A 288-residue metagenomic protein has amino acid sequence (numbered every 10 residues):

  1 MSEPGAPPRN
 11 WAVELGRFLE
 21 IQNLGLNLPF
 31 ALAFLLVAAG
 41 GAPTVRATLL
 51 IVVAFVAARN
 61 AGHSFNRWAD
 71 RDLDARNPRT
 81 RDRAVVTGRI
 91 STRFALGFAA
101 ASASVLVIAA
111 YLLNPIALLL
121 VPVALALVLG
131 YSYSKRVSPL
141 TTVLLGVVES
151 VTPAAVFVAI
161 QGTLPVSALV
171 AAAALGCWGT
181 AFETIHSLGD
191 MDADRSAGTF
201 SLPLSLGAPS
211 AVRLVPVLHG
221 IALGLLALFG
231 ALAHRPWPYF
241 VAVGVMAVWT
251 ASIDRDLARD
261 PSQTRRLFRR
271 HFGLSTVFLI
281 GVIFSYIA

Functional and structural regions predicted by a protein language model:
S2-V13, H63-I90, E183-A211, D256-S262: Cytosolic, membrane-interface loops and tails of multi-pass inner-membrane proteins
P8-A12, G16-R17, R83-V170, S252-R259 (+1 more regions): Intramembrane alpha-helical segments
R9-V13, I221, L228-A288: Extended hydrophobic alpha-helices typical of membrane-associated regions
Q22, L26, F30, R46-L50 (+9 more regions): Alpha-helical transmembrane segments of integral membrane proteins
L28-A69, R79, A103-Y111, P115-G130 (+1 more regions): Membrane-embedded alpha-helical segments that form the functional core of polytopic membrane enzymes, especially those
L28-F34, L145-I160, S205-A208, F268-I283: Small-residue-rich segments of transmembrane alpha-helices in multi-pass membrane proteins, especially helix faces
L35-A39, V105-L113, G130-Y133, A155-I160 (+2 more regions): Hydrophobic alpha-helical transmembrane segments
V53, R71-V121, S196-P236, F240-V243 (+1 more regions): Multi-pass membrane catalytic core of lipid/isoprenoid biosynthesis enzymes
